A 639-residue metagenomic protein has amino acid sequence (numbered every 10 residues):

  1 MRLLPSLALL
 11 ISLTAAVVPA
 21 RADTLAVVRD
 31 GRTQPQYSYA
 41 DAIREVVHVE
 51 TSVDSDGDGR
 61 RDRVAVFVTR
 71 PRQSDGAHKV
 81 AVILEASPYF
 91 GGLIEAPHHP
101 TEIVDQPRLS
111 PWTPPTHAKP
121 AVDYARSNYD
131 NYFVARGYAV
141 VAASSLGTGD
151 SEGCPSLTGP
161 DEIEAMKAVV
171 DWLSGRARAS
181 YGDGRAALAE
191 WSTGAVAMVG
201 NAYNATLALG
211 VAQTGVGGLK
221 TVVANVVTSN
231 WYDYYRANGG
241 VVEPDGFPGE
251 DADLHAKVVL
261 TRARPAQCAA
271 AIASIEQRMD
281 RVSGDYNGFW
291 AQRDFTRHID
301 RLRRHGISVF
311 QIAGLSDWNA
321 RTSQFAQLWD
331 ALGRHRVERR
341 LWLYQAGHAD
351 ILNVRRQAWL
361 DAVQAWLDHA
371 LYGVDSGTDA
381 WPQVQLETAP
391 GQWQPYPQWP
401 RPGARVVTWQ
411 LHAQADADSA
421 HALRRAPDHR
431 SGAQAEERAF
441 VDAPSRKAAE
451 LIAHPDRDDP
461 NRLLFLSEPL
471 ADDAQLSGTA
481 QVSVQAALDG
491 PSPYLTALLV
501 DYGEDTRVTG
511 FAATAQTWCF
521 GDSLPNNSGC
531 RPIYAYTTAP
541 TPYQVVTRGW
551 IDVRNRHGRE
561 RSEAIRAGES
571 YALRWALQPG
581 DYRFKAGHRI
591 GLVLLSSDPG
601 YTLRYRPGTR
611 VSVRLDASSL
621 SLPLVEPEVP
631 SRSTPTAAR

Functional and structural regions predicted by a protein language model:
A22-E102, Q106-P107, H117-A118, R126-Y129 (+6 more regions): Catalytic-loop region of hydrolases
D30-T33, V354-R639: C-terminal, loop-rich substrate-recognition/catalytic regions characterized by aromatic stacking residues
Q34, S52-S55, R61-D62, G92-D130 (+8 more regions): Accessory cap/linker subdomain of secreted extracellular hydrolases
P120-D123, G149-M166, A177, A349-W359: Catalytic nucleophile-loop/oxyanion-hole region of alpha/beta-hydrolase and closely related hydrolase-like folds
V134-D150: Conserved alpha/beta-hydrolase
H305, Q311-A313: Short beta-strand/loop motif that positions the catalytic acidic residue of the alpha/beta-hydrolase fold
W318-F325: Conserved alpha/beta-hydrolase "acid-adjacent" motif
G333-A349: Catalytic histidine neighborhood in serine/cysteine hydrolases with alpha/beta-hydrolase-type architecture
